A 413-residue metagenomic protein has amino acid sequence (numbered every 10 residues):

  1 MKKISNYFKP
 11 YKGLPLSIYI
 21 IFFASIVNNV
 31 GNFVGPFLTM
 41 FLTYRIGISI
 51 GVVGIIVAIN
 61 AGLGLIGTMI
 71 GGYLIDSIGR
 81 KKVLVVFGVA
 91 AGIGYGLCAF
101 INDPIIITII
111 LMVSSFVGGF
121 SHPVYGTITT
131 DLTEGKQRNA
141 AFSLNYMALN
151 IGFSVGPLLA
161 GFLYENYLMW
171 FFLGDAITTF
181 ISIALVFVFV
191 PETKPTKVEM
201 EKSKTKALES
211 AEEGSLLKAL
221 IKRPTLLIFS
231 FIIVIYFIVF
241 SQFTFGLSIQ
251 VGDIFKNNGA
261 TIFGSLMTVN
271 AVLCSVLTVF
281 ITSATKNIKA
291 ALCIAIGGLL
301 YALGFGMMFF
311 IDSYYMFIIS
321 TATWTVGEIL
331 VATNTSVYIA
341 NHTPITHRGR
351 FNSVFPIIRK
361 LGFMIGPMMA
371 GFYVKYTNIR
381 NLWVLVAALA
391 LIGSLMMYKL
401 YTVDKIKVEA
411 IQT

Functional and structural regions predicted by a protein language model:
M1-P15, T193-F229, T413: Juxtamembrane intracellular "pre-TM" segments in multi-pass secondary transporters
Y7-A61, T225-I232, Y236-N257, I262: Helix-loop boundary and gating motifs at the non-cytosolic
F33, A61-M69, F153-S154, A271-V279 (+1 more regions): Residue-level signature of mid-helix packing/kink "hotspots" within the transmembrane helices of 12-pass Major
G67-G79, L277-K289: Helix-to-loop junctions at the C-terminal end of transmembrane segments in multipass secondary transporters
K82-G96, L292-G306: Structural signature of the two symmetry-related core transmembrane helices
M112-I151: Cytoplasmic helix-loop-helix junction between adjacent transmembrane helices in 12-TM secondary transporters
Y164-I177, F372-A390: A membrane-interface helix-boundary motif in multi-pass transporters
V186-E201, K399-I411: Helix-loop junctions on the cytosolic side of multi-pass membrane transporters, especially the intracellular loop
